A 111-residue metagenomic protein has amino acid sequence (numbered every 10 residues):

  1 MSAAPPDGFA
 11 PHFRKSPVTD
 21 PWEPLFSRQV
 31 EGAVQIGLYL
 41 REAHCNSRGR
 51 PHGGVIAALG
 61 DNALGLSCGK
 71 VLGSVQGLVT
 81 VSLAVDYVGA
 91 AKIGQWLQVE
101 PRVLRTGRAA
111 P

Functional and structural regions predicted by a protein language model:
M1-P111: Terminal targeting signals and extreme-terminal segments of soluble enzymes
